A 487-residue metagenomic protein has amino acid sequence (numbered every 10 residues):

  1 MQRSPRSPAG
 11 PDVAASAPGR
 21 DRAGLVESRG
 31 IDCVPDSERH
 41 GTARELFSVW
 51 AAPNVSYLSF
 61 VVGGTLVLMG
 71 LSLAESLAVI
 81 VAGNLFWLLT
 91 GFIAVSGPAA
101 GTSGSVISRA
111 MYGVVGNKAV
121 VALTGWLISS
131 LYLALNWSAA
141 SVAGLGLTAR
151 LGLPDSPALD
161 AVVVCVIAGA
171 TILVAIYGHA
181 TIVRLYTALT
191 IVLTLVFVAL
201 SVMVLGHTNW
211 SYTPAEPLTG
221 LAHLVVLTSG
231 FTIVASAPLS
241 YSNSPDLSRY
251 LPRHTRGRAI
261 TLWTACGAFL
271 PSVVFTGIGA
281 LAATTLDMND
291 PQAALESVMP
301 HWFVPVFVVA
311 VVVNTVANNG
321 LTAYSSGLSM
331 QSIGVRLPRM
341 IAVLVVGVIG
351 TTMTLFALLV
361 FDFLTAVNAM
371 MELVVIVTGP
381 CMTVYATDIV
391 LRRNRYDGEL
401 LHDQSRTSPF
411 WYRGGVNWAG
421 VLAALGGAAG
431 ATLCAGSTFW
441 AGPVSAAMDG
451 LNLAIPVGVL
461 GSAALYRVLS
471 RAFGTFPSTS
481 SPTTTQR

Functional and structural regions predicted by a protein language model:
Q2-L73, L224-F231, R249-G257, F473-R487: Membrane-interface "cap" regions at the ends of multi-pass membrane proteins
A43-F60, S201-T208, E216-A282, H301-G320 (+1 more regions): Hydrophobic, membrane-embedded alpha-helices of multi-pass small-molecule transporters
V67-A78, L147-A161, A180-L189, P291-V308 (+4 more regions): Transmembrane helix-loop boundary segments of multi-pass membrane transporters
L68, V95, M111, A119 (+6 more regions): Membrane-water interface regions at transmembrane-helix termini and the short interhelical loops of multi-pass membrane
V79-Y112, V121-W137, R467-G474: Juxtamembrane transmembrane-helix boundary signature
A82, A122-L123, R150-Y177, I191-V202 (+5 more regions): Transmembrane alpha-helical segments of multi-pass small-molecule transport proteins
N117-L153, T315-S332: Hydrophobic transmembrane alpha-helices that form the core helical bundles of multi-pass secondary transporters
C381-L465, T479-T483: C-terminal membrane-solvent junction of multi-pass transporters and transport-like membrane proteins
